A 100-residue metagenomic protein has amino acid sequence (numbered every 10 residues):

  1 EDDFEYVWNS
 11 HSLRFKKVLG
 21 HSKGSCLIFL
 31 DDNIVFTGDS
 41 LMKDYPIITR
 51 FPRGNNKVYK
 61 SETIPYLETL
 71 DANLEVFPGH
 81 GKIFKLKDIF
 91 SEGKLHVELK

Functional and structural regions predicted by a protein language model:
E1-S12: Helix-adjacent hinge/juxtasegments
S12, K23-L99: Metallo-beta-lactamase
V18: Short, contiguous alpha-helical
